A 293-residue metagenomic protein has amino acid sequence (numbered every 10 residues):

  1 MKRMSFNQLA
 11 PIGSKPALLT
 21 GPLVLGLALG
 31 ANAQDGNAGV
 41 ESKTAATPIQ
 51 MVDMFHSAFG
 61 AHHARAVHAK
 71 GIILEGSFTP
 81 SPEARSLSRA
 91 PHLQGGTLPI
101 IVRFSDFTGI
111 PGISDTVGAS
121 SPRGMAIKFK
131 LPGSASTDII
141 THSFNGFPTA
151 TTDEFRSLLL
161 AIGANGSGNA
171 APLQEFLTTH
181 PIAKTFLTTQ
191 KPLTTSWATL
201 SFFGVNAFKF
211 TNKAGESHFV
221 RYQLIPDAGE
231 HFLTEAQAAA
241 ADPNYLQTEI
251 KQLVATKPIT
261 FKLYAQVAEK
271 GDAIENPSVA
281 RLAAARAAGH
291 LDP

Functional and structural regions predicted by a protein language model:
M4-L19: Bacterial N-terminal signal peptides that target proteins for export
L19-A28: Bacterial N-terminal signal peptides
L29-A33: Sec/Tat signal peptide C-region and signal peptidase I cleavage site
Q34-P293: Active-site-adjacent core segments of small-molecule enzymes
